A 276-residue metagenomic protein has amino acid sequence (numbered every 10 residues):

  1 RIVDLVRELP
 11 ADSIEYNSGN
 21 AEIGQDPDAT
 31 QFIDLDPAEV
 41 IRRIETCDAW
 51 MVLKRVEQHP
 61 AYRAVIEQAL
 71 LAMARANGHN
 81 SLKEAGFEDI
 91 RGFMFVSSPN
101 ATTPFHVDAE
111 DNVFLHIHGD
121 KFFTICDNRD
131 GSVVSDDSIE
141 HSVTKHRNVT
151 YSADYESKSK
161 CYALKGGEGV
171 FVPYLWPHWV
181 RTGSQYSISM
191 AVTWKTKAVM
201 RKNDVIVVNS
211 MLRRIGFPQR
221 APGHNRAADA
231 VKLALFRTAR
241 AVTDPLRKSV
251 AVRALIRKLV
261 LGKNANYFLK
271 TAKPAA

Functional and structural regions predicted by a protein language model:
D4, E8, S18, I23-I90 (+1 more regions): Signature of the catalytic double-stranded beta-helix
R63-I66, P104-D108, T124-R129, V133-S138 (+2 more regions): A short secondary-structure junction signal
D89, T102, H106-N112, S157: A short beta-loop-beta micro-motif enriched in histidine and acidic residues
F95-P99, D108, N112-F122, D127 (+2 more regions): Short, conserved beta-strand element in jelly-roll/cupin
H116-V172, W176-P177: Double-stranded beta-helix
D136-D137, S184-M200: A short hydrophobic beta-strand segment most commonly corresponding to one strand of the jelly-roll/cupin
C161-A163, K202-A276: Conserved double-stranded beta-helix
L175-H178, A191-T193: A donor-sugar binding/catalytic signature common to diverse glycosyltransferases and related nucleotide-sugar
